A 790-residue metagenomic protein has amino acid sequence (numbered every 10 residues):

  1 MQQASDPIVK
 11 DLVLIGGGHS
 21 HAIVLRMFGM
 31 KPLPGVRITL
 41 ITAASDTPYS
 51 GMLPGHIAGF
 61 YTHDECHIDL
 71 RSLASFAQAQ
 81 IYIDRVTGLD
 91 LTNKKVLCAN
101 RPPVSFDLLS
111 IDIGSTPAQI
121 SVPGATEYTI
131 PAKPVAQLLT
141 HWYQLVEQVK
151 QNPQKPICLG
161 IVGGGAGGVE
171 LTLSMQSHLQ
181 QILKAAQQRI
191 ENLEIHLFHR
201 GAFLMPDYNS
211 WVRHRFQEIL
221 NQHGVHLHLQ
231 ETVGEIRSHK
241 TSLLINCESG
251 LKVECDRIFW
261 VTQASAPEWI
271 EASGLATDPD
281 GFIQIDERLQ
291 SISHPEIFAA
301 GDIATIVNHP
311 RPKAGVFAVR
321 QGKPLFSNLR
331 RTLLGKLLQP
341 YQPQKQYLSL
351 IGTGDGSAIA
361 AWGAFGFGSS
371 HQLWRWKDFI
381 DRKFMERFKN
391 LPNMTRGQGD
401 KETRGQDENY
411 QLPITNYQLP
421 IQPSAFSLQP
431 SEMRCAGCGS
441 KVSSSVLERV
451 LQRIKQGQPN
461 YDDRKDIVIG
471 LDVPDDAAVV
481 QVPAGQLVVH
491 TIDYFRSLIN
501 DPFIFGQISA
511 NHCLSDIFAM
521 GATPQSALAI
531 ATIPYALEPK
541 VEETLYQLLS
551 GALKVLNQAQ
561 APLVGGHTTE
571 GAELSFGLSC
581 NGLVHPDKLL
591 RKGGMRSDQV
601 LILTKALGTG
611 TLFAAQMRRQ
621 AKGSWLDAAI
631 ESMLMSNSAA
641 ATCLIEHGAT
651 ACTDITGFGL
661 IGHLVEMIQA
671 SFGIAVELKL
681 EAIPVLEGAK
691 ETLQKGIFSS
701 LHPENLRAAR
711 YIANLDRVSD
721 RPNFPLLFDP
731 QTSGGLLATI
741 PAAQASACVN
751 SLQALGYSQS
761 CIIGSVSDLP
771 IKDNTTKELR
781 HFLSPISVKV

Functional and structural regions predicted by a protein language model:
Q2, I8, D355-G399, P420-P423: C-terminal auxiliary extensions adjacent to catalytic cores
Q2-Q3, I8-V9, Q78-G160, Q187 (+1 more regions): FAD-binding core/adjacent interface of flavoenzyme oxidoreductases
Q2-Q80, E170-Y208: Beta1-alpha1 glycine-rich phosphate/pyrophosphate-binding loop at the start of Rossmann-like nucleotide-binding domains
I81-G88, L179-E287: A Rossmann-like FAD-binding core segment of flavoenzymes
E127-K155, K252-R320, S327: FAD-site-proximal beta/loop scaffold in flavoenzymes
I303-T353: A conserved FAD-binding loop/helix module that cradles the flavin
T395-Q429, T775-T776, S784: Short, basic, low-complexity termini and linkers enriched in Ser/Thr/Gly/Pro that act as targeting/leader peptides
S427-V790: Helix-biased detector of long, well-ordered alpha-helical tracts
